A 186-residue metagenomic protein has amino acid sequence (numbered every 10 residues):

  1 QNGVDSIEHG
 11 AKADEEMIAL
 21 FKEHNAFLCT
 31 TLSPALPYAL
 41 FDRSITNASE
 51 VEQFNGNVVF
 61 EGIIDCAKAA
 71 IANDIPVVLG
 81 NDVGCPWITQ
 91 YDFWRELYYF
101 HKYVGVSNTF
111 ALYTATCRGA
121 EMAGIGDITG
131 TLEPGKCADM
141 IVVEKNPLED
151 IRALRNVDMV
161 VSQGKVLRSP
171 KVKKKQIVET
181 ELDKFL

Functional and structural regions predicted by a protein language model:
Q1, I18, A39-F41, T89-Q90 (+3 more regions): Short Asp/Glu-rich motifs
Q1-G62, G84, G105, A123 (+1 more regions): Active-site core of metal-dependent hydrolases
G3, E23-H24, N73-D74, L154-V157: Structured helix-beta-strand junction loops
E15, Y38, T89, Y103 (+3 more regions): Active-site-proximal flexible loops/turns
P34-P37, P76, P147, V166-L167: Active-site/binding-pocket entry motifs
A48-V51, F60-N146, L186: His/Asp/Glu-enriched, well-ordered alpha-helical/loop segment that forms or immediately abuts the divalent-metal
A115-C117, P134-T180: C-terminal cap of metal-dependent C-N hydrolases
T180-L186: Intrinsically disordered, low-complexity acidic/proline-/asparagine-rich linker or regulatory tail/stalk regions
